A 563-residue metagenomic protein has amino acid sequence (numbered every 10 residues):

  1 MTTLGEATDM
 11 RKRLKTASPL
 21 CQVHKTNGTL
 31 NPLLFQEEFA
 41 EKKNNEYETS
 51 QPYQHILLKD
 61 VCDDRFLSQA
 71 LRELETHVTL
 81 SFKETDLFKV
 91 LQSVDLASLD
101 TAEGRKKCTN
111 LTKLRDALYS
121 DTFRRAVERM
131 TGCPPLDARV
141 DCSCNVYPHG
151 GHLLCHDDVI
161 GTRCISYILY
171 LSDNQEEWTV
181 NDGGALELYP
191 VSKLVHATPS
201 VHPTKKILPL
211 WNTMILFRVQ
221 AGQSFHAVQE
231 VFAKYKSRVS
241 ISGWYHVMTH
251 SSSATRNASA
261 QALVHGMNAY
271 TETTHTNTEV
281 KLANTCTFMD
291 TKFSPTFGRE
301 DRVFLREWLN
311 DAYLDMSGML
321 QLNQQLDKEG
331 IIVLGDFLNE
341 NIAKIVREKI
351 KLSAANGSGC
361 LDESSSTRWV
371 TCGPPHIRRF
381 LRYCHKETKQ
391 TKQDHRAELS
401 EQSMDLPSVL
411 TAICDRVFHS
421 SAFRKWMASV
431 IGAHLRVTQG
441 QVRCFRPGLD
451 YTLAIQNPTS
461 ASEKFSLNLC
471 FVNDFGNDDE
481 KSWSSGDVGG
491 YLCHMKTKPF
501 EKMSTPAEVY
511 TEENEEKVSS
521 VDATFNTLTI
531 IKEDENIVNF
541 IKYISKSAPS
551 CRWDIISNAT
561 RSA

Functional and structural regions predicted by a protein language model:
T2-L20, N145, G150-G151, D158-R163 (+2 more regions): Catalytic core of Fe(II)/2-oxoglutarate
A7-A17, H24-L30, F35, E46-Q51 (+2 more regions): PAPS-dependent sulfotransferase catalytic core
T26-N27, V78-L80, P135, Q175-V180: Proline-centered turn/helix-capping motifs that create local helix->coil transitions or kinks
F35-M130, L309-D311, M319-W426: Non-heme Fe(II)/2-oxoglutarate
D64, D121, R125, I165 (+5 more regions): A structural signal for well-ordered alpha-helical segments within the folded catalytic domains of diverse enzymes
S68, T162-I165: Non-catalytic, well-ordered alpha-helical scaffold segments
G132-D141, G432-V442: Short, surface-exposed acidic
S408, A412-G432, T438-I455: C-terminal structural cap/anchor segments
